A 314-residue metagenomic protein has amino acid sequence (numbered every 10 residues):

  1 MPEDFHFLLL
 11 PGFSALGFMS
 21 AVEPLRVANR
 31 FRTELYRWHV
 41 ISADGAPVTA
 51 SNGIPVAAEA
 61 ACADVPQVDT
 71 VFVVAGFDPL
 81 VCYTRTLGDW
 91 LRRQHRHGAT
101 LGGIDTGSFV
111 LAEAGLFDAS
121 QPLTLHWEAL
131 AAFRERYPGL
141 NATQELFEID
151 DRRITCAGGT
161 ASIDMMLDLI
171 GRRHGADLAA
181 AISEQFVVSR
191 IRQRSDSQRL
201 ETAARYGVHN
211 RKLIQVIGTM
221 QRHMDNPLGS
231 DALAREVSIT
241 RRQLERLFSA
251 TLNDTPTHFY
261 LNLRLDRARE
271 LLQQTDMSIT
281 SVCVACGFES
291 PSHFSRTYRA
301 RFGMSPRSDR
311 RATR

Functional and structural regions predicted by a protein language model:
M1-E113: N-terminal functional module of multi-domain proteins
F109-F117, S162-M165: Acidic/polar active-site rim loop that often engages polyanionic ligands
D118-L146, A181-I182, F186: A conserved active-site-flanking secondary-structure segment within enzyme catalytic domains
A131-R173: A charged, well-structured terminal subsegment
L146-C156, R173-G218, R222, R235-E236 (+2 more regions): Short, Lys/Arg-enriched, Trp-marked, Pro/Gly-tolerant hinge/linker segments that flank
G171-G175, V208-G229, F248-S249, R269-S278 (+2 more regions): Basic, amphipathic alpha-helical hairpins
T219-R222, P227-L263, C283-S308: Basic/polar phosphate-binding segments, predominantly the helix-turn-helix DNA-binding elements of transcriptional
